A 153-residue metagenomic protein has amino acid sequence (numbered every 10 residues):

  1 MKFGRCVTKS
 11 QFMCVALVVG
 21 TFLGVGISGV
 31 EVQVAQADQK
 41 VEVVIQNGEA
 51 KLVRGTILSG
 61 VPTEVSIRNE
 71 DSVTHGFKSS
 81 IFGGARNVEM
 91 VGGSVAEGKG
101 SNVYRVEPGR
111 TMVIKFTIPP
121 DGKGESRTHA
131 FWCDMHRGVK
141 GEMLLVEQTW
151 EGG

Functional and structural regions predicted by a protein language model:
K2-T21: Bacterial N-terminal signal peptides that target proteins for export
G20-V32: C-terminal segment of classical bacterial N-terminal signal peptides
Q36-P62: N-terminal edge beta-strand
Q46-G48, P62, E70-S72, S80-G83 (+3 more regions): Solvent-exposed coil/turn segments that connect beta secondary-structure elements in extracytoplasmic/periplasmic
E49-L52, E97-N102: Short structured motifs
V53-K78, M112-G124: Beta-strand cores of secreted/periplasmic/IMS beta-sandwich domains, seen most often in copper-related folds
G83-S94: Short aromatic-acidic-glycine turn motif
K99-G153: Extracellular/periplasmic metallocenter environments
